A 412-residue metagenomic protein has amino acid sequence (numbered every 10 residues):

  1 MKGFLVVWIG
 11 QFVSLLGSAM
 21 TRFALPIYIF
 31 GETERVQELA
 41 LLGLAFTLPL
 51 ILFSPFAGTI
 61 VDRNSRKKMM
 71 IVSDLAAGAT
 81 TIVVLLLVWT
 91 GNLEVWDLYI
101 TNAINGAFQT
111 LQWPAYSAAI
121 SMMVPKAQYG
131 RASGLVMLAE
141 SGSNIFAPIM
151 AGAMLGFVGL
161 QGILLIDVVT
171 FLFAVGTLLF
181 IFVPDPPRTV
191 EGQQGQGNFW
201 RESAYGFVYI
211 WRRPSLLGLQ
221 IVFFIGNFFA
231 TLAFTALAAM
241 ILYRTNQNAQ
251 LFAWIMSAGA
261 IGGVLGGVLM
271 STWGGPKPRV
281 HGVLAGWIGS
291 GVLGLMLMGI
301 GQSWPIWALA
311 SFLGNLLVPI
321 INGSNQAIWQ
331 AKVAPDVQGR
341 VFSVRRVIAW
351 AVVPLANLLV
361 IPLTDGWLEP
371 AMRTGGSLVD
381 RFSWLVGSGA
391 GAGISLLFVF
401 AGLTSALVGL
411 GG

Functional and structural regions predicted by a protein language model:
M1-F4, P184-I221: Juxtamembrane intracellular "pre-TM" segments in multi-pass secondary transporters
M1-Y28, A103, R212-L232, F312: Pair of pore-lining "gating" transmembrane helices in MFS-fold secondary transporters
F12, L87, G91-L111, F224 (+1 more regions): Hydrophobic core of transmembrane alpha-helices in multi-pass small-molecule transporters, especially MFS/SLC-type
T21-A24, Y28, T33-G43, G134 (+1 more regions): Small-residue hotspots at the loop-to-helix junctions and early N-terminal turns of transmembrane alpha-helices
L42, L52, F56, R63 (+7 more regions): C-terminal transmembrane bundle of multi-pass solute transporters/carriers
T90-G91, Y116-A118, M122-M123, L164-G195 (+5 more regions): Helix-loop junctions on the cytosolic side of multi-pass membrane transporters, especially the intracellular loop
T90-L93, S141-T177: Helix-loop-helix hairpin linking two adjacent transmembrane segments in secondary transporters
T101-P148: Cytoplasmic helix-loop-helix junction between adjacent transmembrane helices in 12-TM secondary transporters
